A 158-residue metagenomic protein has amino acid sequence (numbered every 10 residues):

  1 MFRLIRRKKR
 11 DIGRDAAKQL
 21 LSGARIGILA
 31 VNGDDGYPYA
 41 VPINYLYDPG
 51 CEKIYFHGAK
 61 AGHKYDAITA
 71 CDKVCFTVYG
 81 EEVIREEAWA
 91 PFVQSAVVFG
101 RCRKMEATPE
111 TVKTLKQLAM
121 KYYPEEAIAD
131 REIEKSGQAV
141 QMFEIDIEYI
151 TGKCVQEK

Functional and structural regions predicted by a protein language model:
M1-S22: Extreme N-terminal tail/first-helix region
F2-K8, V83-K158: Charged, gly/pro-rich active-site loop segments
D11-I12, G23-I28, E125-I128: Short Pro/Gly-enriched beta-strand edge/turn motifs at strand-loop
R14, A61-G62: Structural motif corresponding to alpha-helix initiation and N-cap regions
L20-L21, A67-I68, L118: A generic structural signal for nonpolar/aromatic side chains embedded in well-ordered alpha-helices
A24-K60, F76: Short beta-strand segments
I28, Y55, C75, F99 (+1 more regions): Beta-strand secondary-structure signal
K64-P91: Helix-adjacent hinge/juxtasegments
